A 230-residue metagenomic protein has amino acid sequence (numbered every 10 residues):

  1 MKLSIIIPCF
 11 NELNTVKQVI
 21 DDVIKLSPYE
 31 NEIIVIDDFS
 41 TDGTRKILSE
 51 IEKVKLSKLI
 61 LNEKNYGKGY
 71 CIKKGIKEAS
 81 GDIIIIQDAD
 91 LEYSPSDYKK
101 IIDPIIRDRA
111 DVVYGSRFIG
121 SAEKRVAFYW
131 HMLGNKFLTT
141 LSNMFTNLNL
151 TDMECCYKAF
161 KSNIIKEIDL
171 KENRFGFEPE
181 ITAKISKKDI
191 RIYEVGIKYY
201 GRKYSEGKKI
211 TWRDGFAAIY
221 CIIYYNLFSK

Functional and structural regions predicted by a protein language model:
K2-S4, E32, E180: Cell-envelope/extracellular polymer assembly enzymes that use nucleotide-activated donors
E12-L26: Short, well-formed alpha-helical segments that are part of the catalytic scaffolds of diverse glycosyltransferases
N14-Q18, D42-E50: Acidic helix N-cap motif at the loop->helix transition within catalytic regions of sugar-transfer enzymes
N31-I34, R45-E78: Conserved donor nucleotide-binding strand/loop of the catalytic core
D37-K46, L91: A conserved acidic beta->alpha catalytic loop
N62-E78, P95-F175, Y200-Y220: Acceptor/aglycone-binding surface of glycosyltransferases and processive sugar-polymer synthases
I84: Short aromatic/hydrophobic "clamp" motif used to bind/position activated sugar donors
I164-I168, R174-R191: A short, conserved alpha-helix in the catalytic core of glycosyltransferases
